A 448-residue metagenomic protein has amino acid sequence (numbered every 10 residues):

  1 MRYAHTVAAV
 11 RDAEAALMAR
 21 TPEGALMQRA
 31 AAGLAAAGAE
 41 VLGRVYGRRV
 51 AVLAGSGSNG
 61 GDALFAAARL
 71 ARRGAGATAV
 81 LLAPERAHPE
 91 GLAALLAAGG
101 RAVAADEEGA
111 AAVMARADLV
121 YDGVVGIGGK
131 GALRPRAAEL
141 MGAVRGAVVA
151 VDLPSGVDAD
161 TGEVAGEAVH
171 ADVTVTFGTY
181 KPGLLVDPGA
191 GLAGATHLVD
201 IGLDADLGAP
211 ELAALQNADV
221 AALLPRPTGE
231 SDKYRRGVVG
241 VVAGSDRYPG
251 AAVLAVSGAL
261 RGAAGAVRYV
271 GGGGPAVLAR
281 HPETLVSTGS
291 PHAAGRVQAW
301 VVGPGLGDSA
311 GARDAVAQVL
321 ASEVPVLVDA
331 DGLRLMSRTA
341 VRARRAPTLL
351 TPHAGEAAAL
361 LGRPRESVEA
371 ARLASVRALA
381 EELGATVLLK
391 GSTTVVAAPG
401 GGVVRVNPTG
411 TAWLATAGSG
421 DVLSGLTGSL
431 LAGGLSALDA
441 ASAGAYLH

Functional and structural regions predicted by a protein language model:
M1-L81, L119, A171-V173, P182-A330 (+2 more regions): Small-residue (G/A/S/T)-rich helix-start motifs and N-terminal tracts that mark the onset
F65-L133, A137-V144, A276-H292: N-terminal small/polar loop signature for handling phosphorylated ligands or for N-terminal nucleophile
A83-E85, P154-S155, G332: Short beta-alpha junction loops
E85, G126-G131, D158, V164 (+3 more regions): Short strand->helix junction
A117-L119, V124-E211: Internal gly/pro-rich beta-alpha loop/helix module that stabilizes soluble enzyme cofactors or their anionic handles
